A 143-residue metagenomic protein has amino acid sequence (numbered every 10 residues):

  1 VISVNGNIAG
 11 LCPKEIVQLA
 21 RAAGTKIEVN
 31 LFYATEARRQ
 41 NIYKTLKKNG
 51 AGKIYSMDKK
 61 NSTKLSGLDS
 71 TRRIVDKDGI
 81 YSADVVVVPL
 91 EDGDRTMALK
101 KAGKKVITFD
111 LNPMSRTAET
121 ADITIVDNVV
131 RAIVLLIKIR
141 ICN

Functional and structural regions predicted by a protein language model:
V1-T25: Electropositive, gly/pro-rich neighborhoods at or near active sites that engage anionic ligands
N5-K14, Y33-A37, D92-D94: Gly/Ser/Thr-rich loops at beta-strand to alpha-helix junctions that form or flank small-molecule/cofactor-binding
Q18-R72: Long, charge-dense
N61-Y81, V87-D94: Active-site glycine-rich loop that binds ribose-phosphate moieties when present
K77-Y81, A98-K101, R116-A118: Solvent-exposed alpha-helices and their adjacent loops that cap or buttress functional pockets in soluble metabolic
Y81-V85, K104, D122: Conserved acidic residues
G93-M114: A short, gly/pro- and small-residue-rich
R116-N143: C-terminal functional extensions of proteins
